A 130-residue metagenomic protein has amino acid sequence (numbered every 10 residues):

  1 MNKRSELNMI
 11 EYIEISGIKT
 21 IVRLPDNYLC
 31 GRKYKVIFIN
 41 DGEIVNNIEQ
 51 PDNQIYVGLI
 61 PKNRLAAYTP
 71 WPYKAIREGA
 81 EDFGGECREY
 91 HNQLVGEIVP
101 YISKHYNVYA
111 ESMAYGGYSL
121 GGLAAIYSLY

Functional and structural regions predicted by a protein language model:
M1-K35: A domain-start/cap signature at the N-terminus of enzymes
I10, Q54, M113: Short, conserved active-site loop motifs that form the nucleotide-linked donor/cofactor pocket
D26, N40-I44, S119: Short, flexible loop/turn elements at secondary-structure junctions
K35-V36, A114: Structural motif
V36-Q93, E97-H105: Serine-hydrolase catalytic machinery in alpha/beta-hydrolase-like enzymes
Y90, S119-G122: Active-site loop->helix "elbow" adjoining a glycine-rich segment at hydrolase catalytic centers
N107-S119: Alpha/beta-hydrolase fold nucleophile elbow
G122-Y130: Short glycine-enriched nucleophile-adjacent loop and the immediately C-terminal alpha-helix near the catalytic center
